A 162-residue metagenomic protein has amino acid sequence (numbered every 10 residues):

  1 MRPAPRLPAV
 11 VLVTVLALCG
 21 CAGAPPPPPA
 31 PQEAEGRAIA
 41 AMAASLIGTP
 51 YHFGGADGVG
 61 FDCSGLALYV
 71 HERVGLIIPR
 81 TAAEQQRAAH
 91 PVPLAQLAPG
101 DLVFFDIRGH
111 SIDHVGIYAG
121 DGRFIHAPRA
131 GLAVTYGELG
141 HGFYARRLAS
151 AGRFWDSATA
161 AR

Functional and structural regions predicted by a protein language model:
M1-V11: Bacterial N-terminal signal peptides that target proteins for export
A17-G20: C-terminal motif of bacterial Sec signal peptides marking the signal peptidase cleavage site
A22, P26-A41, L76, P91 (+2 more regions): Aromatic- and glycine-rich peptidoglycan recognition patches
M42-P50, Y69-I77, V103, A127 (+1 more regions): Structured segments of extracytoplasmic/periplasmic soluble domains in secreted or envelope-associated proteins
T49-P99: Catalytic cysteine-centered active-site loop
G100-L102, G122: Structural motif
